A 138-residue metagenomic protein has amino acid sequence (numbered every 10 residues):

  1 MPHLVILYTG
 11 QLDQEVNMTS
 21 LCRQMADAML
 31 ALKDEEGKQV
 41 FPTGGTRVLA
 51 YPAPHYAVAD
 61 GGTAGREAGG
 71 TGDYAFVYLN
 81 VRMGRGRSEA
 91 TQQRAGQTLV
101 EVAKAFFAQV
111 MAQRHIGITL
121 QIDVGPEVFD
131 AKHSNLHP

Functional and structural regions predicted by a protein language model:
M1-P138: A domain-level signal for the structural core that forms small-molecule/cofactor-binding pockets and catalytic centers
